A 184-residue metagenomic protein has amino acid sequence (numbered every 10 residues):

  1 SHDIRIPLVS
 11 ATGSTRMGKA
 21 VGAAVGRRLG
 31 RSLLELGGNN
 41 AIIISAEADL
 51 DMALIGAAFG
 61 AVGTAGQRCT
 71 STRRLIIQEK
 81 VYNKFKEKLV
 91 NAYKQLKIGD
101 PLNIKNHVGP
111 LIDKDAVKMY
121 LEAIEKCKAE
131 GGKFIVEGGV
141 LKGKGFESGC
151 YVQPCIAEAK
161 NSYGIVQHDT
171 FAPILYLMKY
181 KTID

Functional and structural regions predicted by a protein language model:
S1-S10: A structured beta-alpha segment of the ubiquitous adenosine-cofactor-binding alpha/beta core
H2, N103-H107, H168: Histidine (H) residue identity feature
L8, S14-N161, K179-D184: ALDH superfamily catalytic-core signature
C69, D169-T170: A structural signal for short secondary-structure junctions
Y163-Q167: Cytochrome P450 core scaffold surrounding the K-helix E-X-X-R motif and the conserved "meander" helix-loop region
